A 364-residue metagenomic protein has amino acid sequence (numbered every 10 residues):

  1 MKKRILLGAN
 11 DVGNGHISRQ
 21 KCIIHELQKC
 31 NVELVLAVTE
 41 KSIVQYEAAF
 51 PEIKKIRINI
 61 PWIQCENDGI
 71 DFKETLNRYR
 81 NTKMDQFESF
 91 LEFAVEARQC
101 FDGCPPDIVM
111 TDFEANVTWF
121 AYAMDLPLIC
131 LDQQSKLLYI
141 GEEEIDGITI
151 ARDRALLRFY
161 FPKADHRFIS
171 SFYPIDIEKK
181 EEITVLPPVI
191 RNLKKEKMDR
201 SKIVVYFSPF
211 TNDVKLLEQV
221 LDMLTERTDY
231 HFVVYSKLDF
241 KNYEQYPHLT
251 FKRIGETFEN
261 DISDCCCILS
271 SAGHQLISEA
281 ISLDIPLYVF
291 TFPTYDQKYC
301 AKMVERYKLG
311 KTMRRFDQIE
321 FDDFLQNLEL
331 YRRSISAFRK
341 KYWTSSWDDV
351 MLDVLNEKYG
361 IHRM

Functional and structural regions predicted by a protein language model:
D11, V35-Q86: Conserved nucleotide-sugar phosphate-binding/catalytic loop shared by glycosyltransferases and other
I24, V189-N192, K197-C266: Donor-nucleotide binding loops and adjacent catalytic segments primarily of GT-B fold Leloir glycosyltransferases
F72-I108, A115: Conserved nucleotide-sugar donor-binding subdomain of glycosyltransferases
E96-R154: Conserved nucleotide-sugar donor-interacting segment of glycosyltransferase catalytic cores, predominantly GT-B
V109-F113, C130, N260-C300: A donor-sugar binding/catalytic signature common to diverse glycosyltransferases and related nucleotide-sugar
Y139-N212, Y235-L238: A nucleotide-sugar donor-handling region in carbohydrate enzymes
L276-I277, I281-R332: Catalytic binding pocket for nucleotide-activated donors in carbohydrate/polymer assembly enzymes
Q326-M364: C-terminal amphipathic helix plus adjacent low-complexity, charged tail appended to glycosyltransferase catalytic
